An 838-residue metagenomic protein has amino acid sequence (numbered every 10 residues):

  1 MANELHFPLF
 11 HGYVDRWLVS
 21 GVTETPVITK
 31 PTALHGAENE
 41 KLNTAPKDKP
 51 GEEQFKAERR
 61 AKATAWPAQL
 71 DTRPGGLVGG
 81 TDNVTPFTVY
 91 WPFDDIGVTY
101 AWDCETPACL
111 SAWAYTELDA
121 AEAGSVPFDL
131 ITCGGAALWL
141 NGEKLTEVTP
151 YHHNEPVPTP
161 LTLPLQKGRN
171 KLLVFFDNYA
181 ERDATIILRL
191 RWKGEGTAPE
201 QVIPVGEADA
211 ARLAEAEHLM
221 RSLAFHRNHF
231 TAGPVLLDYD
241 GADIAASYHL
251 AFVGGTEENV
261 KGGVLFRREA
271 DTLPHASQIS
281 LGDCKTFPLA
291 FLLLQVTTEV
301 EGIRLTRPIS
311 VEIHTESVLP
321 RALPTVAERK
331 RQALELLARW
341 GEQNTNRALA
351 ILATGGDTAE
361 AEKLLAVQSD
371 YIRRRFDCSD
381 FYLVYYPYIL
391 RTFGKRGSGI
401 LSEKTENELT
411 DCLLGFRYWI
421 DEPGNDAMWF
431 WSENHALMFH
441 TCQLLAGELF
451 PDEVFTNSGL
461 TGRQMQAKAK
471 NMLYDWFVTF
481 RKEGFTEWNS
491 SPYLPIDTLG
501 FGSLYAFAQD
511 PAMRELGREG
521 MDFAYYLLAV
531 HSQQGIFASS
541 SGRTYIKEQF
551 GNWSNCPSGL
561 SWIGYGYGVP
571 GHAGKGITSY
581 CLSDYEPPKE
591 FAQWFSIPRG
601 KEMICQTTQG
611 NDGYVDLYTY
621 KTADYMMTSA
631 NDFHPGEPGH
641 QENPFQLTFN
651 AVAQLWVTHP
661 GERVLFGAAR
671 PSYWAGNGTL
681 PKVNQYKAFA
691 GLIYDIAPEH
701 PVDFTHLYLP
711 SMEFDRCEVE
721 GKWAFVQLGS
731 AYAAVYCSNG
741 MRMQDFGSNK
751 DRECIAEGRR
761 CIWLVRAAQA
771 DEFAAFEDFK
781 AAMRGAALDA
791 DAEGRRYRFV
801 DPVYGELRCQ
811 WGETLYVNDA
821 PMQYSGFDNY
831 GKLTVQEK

Functional and structural regions predicted by a protein language model:
M1-F93, F175-E215: Accessory carbohydrate-binding/adhesion or oligomerization-edge regions at the termini of glycan-active proteins
T106-L118: Short beta-strands within extracellular/lumenal beta-sheet-rich domains
A120, G124-W139, L172: Aromatic-lined ligand-binding clefts that engage carbohydrates, nucleic acids, or primary amines
W139-R189, A276: Beta-strand-rich ligand-recognition modules
T146, P156-T159, G424-F430, R463 (+1 more regions): Active-site-adjacent structural elements in folded domains
A211-N434, Q464, K468-M472, Y567-K838: Ser/Thr/Asn(+Pro)-rich, low-complexity disordered segments
W429-T479, E483: Active-site cradle of extracellular carbohydrate-active enzymes
G502, P511, E515-T578: Extended amphipathic alpha-helical segments with heptad-repeat/coiled-coil character used for oligomerization, fusion
